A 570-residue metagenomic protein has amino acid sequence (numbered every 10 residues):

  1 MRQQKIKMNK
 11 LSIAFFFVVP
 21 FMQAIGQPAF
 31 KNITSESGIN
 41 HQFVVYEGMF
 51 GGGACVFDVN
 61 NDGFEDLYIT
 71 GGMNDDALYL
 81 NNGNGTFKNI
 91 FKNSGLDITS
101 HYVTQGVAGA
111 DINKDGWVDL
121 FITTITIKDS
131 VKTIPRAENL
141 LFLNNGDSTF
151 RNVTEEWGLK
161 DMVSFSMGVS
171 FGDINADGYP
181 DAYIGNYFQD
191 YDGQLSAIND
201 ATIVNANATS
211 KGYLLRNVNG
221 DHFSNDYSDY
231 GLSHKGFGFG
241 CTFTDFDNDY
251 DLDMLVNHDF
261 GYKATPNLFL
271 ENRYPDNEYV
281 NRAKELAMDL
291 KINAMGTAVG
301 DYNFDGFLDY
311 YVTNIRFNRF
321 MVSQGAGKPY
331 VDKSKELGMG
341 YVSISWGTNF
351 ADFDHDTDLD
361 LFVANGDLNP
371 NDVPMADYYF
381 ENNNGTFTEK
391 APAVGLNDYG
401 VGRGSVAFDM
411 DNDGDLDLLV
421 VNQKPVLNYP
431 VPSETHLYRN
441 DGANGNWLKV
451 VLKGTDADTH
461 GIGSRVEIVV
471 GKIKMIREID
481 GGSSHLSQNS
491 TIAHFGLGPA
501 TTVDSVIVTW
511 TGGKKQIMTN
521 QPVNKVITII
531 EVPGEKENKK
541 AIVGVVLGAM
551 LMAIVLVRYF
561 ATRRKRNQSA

Functional and structural regions predicted by a protein language model:
S12-Q23: Bacterial N-terminal signal peptides
G26-M49, L80-Y102, F142-S164, D192-G236 (+9 more regions): Blade-edge motifs of beta-propeller repeat domains
Q27-A29, I33-S37, H41, G327 (+5 more regions): Gly/Ser/Thr/Pro-enriched helix-cap/hinge segments flanking short amphipathic alpha-helices
S37-T70: Beta-strand-rich domains and repeat architectures in extracellular enzymes and scaffolds, especially beta-propellers
F50-N61, L80, V103-W117, W157 (+9 more regions): Beta-propeller blade termini
F64-G71, W117-T124, A182-N186, D253-D259 (+4 more regions): Hydrophobic beta-strand segments that make up the repeating blades of beta-propeller and related beta-repeat
T124-P135, N186-N207, H258, Y262 (+2 more regions): Short, conserved, GDST-rich strand-edge loop motifs in beta-rich repeat architectures
R564-A570: Cytoplasmic C-terminal tails of single-pass
